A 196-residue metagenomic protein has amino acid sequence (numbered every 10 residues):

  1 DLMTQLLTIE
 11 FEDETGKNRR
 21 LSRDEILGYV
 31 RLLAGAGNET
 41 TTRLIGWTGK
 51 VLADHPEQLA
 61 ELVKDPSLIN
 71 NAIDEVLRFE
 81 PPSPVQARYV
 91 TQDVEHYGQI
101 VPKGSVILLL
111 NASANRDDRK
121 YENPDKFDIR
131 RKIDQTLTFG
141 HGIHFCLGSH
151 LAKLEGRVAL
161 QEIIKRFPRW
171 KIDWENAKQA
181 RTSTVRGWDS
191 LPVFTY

Functional and structural regions predicted by a protein language model:
D1-Y196: Cytochrome P450
